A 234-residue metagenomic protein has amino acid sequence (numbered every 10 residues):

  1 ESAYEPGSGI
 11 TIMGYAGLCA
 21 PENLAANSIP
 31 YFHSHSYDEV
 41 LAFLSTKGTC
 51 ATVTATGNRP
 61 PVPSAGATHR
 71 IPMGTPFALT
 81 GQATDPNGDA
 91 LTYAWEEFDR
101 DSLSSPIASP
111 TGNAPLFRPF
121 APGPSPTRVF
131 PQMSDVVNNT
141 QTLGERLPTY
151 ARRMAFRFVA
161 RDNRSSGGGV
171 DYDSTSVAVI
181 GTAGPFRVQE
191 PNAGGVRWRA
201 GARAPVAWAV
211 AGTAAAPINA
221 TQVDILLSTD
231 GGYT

Functional and structural regions predicted by a protein language model:
E1-V159, S166-D171: Extracellular (secreted or membrane-anchored) zinc-dependent metallopeptidases, primarily metzincins but also closely
C50-R70, N138-Q141, V179-P205, A209-G212: Short, compositionally biased P/S/T/A/G/V-rich stretches that sit at domain boundaries
A78-T80, A155-R157, S176, P205-A207 (+1 more regions): Beta-strand secondary-structure signal
A83-P86, R164, A209-A215: Short amphipathic, basic-aromatic surface patches that mediate peripheral association with negatively charged
A90-T92, A155, P185, R203-P205 (+1 more regions): Exposed beta-strand and adjacent loop surfaces of beta-rich binding modules that mediate intermolecular recognition
S166-T182: C-terminal edge beta-strand
L226-D230: Conserved Ser/Thr-centered positions that define the repeating blades of beta-propeller domains
